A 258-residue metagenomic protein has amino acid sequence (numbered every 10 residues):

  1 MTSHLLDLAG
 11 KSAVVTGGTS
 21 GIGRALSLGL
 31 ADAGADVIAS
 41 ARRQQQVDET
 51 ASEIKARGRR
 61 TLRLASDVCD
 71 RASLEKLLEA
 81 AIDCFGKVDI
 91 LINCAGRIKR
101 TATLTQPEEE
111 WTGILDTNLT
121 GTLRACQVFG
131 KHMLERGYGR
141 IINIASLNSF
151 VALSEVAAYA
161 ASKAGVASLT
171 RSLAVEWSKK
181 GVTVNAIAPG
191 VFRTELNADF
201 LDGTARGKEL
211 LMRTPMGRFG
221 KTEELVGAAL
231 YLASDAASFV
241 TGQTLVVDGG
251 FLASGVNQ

Functional and structural regions predicted by a protein language model:
T2-H4, V151, L230, T241-Q258: Short C-terminal tail/terminal secondary-structure segment of NAD(P)H-dependent dehydrogenase/reductase domains
S12, T19-S20: Conserved glycine-rich cofactor-binding loop
A102-T103, P107-L115, I141, L210: Substrate-binding pocket helix/loop in short-chain dehydrogenase/reductase
L104, V151-A157, K179-K180, G217 (+1 more regions): Active-site loop immediately N-terminal to the catalytic Tyr-X3-Lys motif of short-chain dehydrogenase/reductase
C126, S162, T170: Active-site helix of classical SDR
K131, V175-K179, S238: Alpha-helical segment proximal to the catalytic Tyr-Lys
S146: Residue(s) in the substrate-gating loop at a strand-loop-helix junction that position the organic substrate next
